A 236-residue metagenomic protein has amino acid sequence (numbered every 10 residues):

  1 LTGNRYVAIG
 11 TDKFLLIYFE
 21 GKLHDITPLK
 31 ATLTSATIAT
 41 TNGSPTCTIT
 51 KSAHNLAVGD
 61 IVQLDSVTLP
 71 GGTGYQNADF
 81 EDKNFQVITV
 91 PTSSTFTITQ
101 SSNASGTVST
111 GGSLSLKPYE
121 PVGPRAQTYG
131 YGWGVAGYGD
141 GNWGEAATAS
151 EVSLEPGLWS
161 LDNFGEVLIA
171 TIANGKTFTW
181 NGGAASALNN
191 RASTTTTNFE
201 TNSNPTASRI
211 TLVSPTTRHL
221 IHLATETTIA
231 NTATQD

Functional and structural regions predicted by a protein language model:
G3, T11, T50-S52, V58 (+4 more regions): Repetitive beta-strand solenoid architecture
N4-G10, L16, E166-T171, R218-T228: Short beta-strand elements that form the blades of beta-propeller/WD-repeat-like and other beta-sheet-rich scaffold
R5-K30, F178-A184, N231-D236: Beta-propeller domains
G10, S153-T177: Elongated alpha-helical scaffolds
D12, V122-P124, G132, A173-N174 (+1 more regions): Beta-hairpin (beta-strand-turn-beta-strand) motif
L16, H24-D25, Q86, E166-W180 (+1 more regions): Hydrophobic or amphipathic alpha-helical targeting/insertion segments
D25-L158, S186-N190, N198-S203: Small/polar beta-strand repeat architecture
N163-F164, A173, A184-N189, T197-A224: Active-site-adjacent structural elements in enzyme catalytic domains
